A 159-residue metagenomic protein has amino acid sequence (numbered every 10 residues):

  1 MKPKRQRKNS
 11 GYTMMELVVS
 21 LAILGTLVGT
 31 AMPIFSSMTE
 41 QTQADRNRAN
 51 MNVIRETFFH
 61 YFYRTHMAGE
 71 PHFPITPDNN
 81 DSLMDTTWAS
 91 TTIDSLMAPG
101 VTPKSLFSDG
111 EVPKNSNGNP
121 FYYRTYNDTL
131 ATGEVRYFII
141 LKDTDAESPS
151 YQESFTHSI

Functional and structural regions predicted by a protein language model:
M1-Q6: N-terminal secretory signal peptides that target proteins for export/translocation
R7-F35: N-terminal single-pass transmembrane signal-anchor helix
L21-G25, I34-V53: Aliphatic-rich helix starts adjacent to a transmembrane/signal segment
A31, M38, F58: Conserved alpha-helical elements of the SDR catalytic core
F58-L106: Short, glycine/small-hydrophobic-rich surface segments
L96, S105-V112, F121, G133-V135: Extended alpha-helical scaffolding regions
N117-I159: Short, surface-exposed interaction loops/tails
